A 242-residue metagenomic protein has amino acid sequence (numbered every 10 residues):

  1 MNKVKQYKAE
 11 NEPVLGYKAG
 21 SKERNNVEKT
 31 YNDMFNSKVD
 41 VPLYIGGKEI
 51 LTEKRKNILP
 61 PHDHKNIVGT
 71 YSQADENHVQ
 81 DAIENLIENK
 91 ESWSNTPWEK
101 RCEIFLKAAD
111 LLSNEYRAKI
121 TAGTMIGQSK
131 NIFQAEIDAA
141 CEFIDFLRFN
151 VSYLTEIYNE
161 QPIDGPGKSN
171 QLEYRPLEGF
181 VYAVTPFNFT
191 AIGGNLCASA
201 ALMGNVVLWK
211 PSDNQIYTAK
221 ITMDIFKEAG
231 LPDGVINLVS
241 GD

Functional and structural regions predicted by a protein language model:
M1-K29, I132-Q134, A139-E156, E160 (+1 more regions): C-terminal segments
M1-V68: Hydrophobic face of amphipathic alpha-helices that form TPR/SEL1-like repeat modules and related alpha-solenoid
E10-P13, I67, N89, K227 (+1 more regions): Glycine-rich, flexible loop/turn motifs
E12-P13, K38, N89, E178 (+1 more regions): Alpha-helical hydrophobic/aromatic positions enriched in membrane-embedded helices and signal peptides
Y17-G20, S72, W98, F133-I137 (+4 more regions): Hydrophobic alpha-helical scaffolding
S21, K107, I221-D224: Alpha-helical scaffolding segments of alpha/beta enzyme cores, especially the outer helices of TIM-barrel or partial
T52-E53, N57-L59, H64-Y158: Glycine-rich loop-to-alpha-helix module at the N-terminal edge of alpha/beta enzyme cores
M125, I144, L154-D242: Rossmann-like NAD(P) dinucleotide-binding subdomain of oxidoreductase/dehydrogenase enzymes
